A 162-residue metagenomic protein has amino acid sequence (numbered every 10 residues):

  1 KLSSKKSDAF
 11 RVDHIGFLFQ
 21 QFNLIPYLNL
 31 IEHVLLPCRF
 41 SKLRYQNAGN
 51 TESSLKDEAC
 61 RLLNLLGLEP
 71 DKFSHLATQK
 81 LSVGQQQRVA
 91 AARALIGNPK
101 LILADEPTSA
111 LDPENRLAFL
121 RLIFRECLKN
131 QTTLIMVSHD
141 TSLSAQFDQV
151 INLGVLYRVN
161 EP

Functional and structural regions predicted by a protein language model:
L28-P37: Short coil-to-helix segment of the ABC ATPase nucleotide-binding domain corresponding to the Q-loop/switch region
G49-K72: Conserved ABC ATPase "signature" region
A77-L81, Q85: Conserved ABC ATPase signature
A91: Hydrophobic anchor residue at the start of the ABC signature
N98: Conserved catalytic motifs of ABC-family nucleotide-binding domains
I102-D105: Catalytic Walker B motif of ABC-type/P-loop ATPase nucleotide-binding domains
D112: ABC-family nucleotide-binding domains
